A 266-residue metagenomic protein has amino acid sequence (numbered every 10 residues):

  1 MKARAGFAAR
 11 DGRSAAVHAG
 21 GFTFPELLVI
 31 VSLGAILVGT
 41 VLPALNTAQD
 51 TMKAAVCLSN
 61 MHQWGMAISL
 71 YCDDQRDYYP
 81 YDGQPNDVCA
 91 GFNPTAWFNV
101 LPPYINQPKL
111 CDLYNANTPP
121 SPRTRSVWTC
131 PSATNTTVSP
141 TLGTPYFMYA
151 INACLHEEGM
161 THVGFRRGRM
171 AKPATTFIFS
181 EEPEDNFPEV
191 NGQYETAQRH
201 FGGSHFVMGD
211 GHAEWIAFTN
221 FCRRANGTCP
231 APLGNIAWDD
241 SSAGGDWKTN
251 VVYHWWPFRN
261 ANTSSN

Functional and structural regions predicted by a protein language model:
M1-F22: N-terminal leader/signal peptides at the extreme start of proteins
G6, I30-V31, L45, Y104 (+1 more regions): Generic low-polarity alpha-helical segments
A8, T23-P25, H254-R259: Compositionally biased, low-structure terminal segments
A9-A15, Q49, N86, T137 (+1 more regions): Local alpha-helix boundary/kink/capping signal
V17-Q49: N-terminal single-pass transmembrane signal-anchor helix
A55-N266: Short, well-structured segments within or immediately adjacent to enzyme catalytic domains that line ligand-binding
